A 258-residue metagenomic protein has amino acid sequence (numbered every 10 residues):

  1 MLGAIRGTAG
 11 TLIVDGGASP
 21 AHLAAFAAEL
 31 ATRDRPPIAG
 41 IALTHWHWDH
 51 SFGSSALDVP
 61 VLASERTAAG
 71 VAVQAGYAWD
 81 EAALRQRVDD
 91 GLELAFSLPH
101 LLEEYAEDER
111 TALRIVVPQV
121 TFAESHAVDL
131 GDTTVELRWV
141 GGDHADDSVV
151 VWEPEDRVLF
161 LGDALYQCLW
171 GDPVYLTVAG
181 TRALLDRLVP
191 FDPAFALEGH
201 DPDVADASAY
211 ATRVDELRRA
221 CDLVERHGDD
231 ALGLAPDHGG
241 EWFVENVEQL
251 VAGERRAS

Functional and structural regions predicted by a protein language model:
M1-E29, P37, V150-D163: Conserved beta-strand hairpin/beta-sheet module of binuclear metal-dependent hydrolase folds, prominently
L12-V14, A42, V61, V158-F160 (+1 more regions): Residue-level marker for buried hydrophobic side chains located in beta-strands that build the well-ordered beta-sheet
G16-A18, H45-W46, R66-T67, G142 (+3 more regions): Active-site metal-binding loops of divalent metal-dependent hydrolases
A21-T67, F191-F195: Active-site metal-binding motif and surrounding structural segment of the metallo-beta-lactamase
A72-W139, V189: Metallo-beta-lactamase
L94-E107, H126, V189-F195, D203-S258: Accessory terminal helices/loops
V120-D172: Ligand/cofactor pocket segment of small-molecule handling proteins
P173-G199: An active-site-proximal "capping" alpha-helix that borders the catalytic cofactor pocket
